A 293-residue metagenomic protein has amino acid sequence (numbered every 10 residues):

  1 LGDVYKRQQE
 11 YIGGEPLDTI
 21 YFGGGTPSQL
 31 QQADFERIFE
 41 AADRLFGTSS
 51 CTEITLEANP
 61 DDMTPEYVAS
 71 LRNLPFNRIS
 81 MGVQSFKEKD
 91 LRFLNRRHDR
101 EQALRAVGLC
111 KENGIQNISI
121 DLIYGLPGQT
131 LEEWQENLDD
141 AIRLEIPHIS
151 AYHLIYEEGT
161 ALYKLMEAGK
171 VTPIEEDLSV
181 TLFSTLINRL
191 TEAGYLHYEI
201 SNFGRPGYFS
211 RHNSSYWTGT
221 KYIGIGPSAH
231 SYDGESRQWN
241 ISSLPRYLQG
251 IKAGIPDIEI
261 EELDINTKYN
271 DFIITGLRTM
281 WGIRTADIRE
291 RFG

Functional and structural regions predicted by a protein language model:
D3-E10, E15-F292: C-terminal scaffold of the Radical SAM
